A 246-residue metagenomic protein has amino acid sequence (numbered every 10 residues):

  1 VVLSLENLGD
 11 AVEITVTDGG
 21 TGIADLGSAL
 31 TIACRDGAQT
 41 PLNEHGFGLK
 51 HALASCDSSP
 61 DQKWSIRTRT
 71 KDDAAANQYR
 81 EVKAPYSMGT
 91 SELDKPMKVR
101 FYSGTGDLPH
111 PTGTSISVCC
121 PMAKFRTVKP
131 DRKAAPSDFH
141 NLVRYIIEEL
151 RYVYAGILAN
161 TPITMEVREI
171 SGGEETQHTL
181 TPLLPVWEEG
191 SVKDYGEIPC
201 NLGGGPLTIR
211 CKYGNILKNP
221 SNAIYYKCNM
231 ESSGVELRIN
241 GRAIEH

Functional and structural regions predicted by a protein language model:
V1-T40: Conserved beta-strand-loop-beta-strand hairpin that lines the nucleotide-binding pocket of ATP/GTP-utilizing enzymes
L3, D73-G89, L207-I224: Broad, structure-driven detector of short, well-ordered beta-strand segments within folded domains
S4-E6, D107-L108, Y226-N229: Replace "in large, NTP-powered and nucleic-acid-processing enzymes" with "in large, NTP-powered factors and other
E6-L8, G19-T21, C34, D57 (+3 more regions): An acidic- and aromatic-residue-enriched active-site/binding cleft used to recognize and process polar
N7, D18, T68, V118-C120 (+2 more regions): Flexible glycine-/small-residue-rich
T15, S65-R67, E236: Residue-level detector of beta-strand face positions
A38-G173: GHKL-type ATPase core
E148, P162-H246: GHKL/Bergerat-fold ATPase module in large chromosome/replication-associated machines
